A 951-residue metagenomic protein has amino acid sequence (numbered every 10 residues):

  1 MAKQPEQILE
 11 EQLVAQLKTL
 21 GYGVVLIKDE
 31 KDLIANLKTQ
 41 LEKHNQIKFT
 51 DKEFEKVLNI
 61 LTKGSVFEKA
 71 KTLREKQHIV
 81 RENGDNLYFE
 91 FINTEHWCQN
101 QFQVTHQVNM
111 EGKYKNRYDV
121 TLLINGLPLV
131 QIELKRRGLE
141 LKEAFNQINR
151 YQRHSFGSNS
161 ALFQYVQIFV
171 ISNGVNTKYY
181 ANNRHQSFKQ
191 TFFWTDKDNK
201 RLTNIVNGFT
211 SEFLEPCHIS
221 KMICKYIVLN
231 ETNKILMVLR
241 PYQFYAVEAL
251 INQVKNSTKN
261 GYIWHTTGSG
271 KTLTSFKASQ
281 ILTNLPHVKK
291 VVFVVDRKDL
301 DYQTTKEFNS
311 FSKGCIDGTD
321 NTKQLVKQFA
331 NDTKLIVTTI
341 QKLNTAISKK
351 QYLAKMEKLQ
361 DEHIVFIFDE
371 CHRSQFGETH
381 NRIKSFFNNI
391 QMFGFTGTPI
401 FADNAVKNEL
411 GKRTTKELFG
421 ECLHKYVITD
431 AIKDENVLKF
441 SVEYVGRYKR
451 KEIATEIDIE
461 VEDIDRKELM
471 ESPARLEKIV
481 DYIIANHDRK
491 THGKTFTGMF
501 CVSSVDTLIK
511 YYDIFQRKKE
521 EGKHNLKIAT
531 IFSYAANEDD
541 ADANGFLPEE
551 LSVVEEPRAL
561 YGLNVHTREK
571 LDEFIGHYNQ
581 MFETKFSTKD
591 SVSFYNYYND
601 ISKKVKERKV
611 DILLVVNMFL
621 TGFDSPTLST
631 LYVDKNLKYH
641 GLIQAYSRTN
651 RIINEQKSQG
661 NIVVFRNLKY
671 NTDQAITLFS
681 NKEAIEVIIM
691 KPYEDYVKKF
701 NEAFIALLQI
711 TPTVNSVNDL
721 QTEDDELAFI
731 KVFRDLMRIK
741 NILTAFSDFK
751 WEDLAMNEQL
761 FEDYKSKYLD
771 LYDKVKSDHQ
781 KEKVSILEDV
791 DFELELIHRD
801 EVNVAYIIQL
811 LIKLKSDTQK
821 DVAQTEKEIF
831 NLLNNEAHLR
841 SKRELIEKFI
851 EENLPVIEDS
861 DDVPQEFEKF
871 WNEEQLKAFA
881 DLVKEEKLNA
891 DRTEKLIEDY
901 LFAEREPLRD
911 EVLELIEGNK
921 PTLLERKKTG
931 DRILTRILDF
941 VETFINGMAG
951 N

Functional and structural regions predicted by a protein language model:
A2-K290, D299, Q303-G314, N331-D332 (+4 more regions): ATP-dependent helicase/translocase motor core
A15, N45, F49-T50, K259 (+8 more regions): Catalytic cores and motor modules of nucleic-acid processing enzymes
V25-I27, Y262, K290-V292, T305 (+3 more regions): Conserved RecA-like helicase motor-core motifs
I124, K255-K259, F329-T333, S348-I364 (+3 more regions): Short basic/glycine-enriched coil/helix segment immediately N-terminal to the Walker B
R137, L141-A144, Y151, T191 (+3 more regions): Signature of the SF2 helicase/ATPase Hel1-core->accessory helical subdomain module
W264-T266, K289-R297, F496-S504: Conserved RecA-like ASCE P-loop NTPase motor core of nucleic-acid helicases/translocases
N309-K349: Inter-Walker segment of RecA-like/P-loop motor cores
K334, K467-I612: Conserved C-terminal RecA-like helicase domain
